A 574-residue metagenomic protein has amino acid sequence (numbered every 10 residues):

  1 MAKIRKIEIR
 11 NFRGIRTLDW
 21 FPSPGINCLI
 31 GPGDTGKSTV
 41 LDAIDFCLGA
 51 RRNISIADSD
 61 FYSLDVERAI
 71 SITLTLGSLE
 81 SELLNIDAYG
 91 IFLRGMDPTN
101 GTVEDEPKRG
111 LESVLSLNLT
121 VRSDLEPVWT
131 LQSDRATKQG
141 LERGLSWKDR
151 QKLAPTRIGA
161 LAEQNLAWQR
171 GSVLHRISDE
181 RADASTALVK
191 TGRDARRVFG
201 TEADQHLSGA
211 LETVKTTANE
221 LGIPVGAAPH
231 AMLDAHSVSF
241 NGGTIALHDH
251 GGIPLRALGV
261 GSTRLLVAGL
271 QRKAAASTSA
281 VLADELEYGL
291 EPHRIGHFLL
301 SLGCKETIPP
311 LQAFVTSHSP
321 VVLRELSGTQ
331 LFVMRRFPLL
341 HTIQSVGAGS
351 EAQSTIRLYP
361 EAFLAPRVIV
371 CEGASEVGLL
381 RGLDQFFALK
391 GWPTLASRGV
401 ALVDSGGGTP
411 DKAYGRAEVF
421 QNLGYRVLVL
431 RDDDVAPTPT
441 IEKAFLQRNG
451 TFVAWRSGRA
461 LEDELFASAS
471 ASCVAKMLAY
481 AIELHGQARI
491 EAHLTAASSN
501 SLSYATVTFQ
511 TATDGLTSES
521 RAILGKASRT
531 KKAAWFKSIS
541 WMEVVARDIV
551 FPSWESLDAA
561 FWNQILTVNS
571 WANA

Functional and structural regions predicted by a protein language model:
M1-G49, S55, F240-A362, A559-A574: Switch/communication elements of ASCE P-loop NTPase nucleotide-binding domains
F21-P22, P32, S63-R68, K108-E112 (+6 more regions): Conserved catalytic network of the ASCE P-loop NTPase/AAA+ motor domain
I26-C28, T156, V368: Conserved beta-strand position immediately N-terminal to the Walker
L41-L111: Conserved P-loop NTP-binding catalytic core
E67-I72, S113-L117, Q151-P155, S277-T278 (+5 more regions): Short glycine-/polar-rich loops that comprise or flank the Walker A/P-loop and associated switch/sensor motifs
L79-S81, N85-R193: Electropositive, glycine-dotted interaction segments that contact anionic polymers or phosphate-rich ligands
V173-L266, L270-A280: Extended helical coiled-coil dimerization/tether regions that scaffold and oligomerize large DNA-maintenance assemblies
Y359-V370, S375-A574: Acidic, Mg2+-coordinating catalytic modules of nucleic-acid enzymes
